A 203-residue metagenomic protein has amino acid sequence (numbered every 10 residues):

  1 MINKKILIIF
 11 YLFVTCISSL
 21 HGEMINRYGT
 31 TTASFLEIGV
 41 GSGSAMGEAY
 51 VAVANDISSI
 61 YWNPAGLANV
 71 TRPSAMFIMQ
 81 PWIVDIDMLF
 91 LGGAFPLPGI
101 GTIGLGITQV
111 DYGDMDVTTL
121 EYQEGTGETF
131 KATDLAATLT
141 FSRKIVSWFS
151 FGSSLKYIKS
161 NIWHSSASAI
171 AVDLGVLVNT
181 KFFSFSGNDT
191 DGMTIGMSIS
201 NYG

Functional and structural regions predicted by a protein language model:
M1-N3: N-terminal secretory signal peptides that target proteins for export/translocation
K5-C16: Sec-dependent N-terminal signal peptides
I17-G22: Sec/Tat signal peptide C-region and signal peptidase I cleavage site
E23-G203: Subset of outer-membrane beta-barrel
